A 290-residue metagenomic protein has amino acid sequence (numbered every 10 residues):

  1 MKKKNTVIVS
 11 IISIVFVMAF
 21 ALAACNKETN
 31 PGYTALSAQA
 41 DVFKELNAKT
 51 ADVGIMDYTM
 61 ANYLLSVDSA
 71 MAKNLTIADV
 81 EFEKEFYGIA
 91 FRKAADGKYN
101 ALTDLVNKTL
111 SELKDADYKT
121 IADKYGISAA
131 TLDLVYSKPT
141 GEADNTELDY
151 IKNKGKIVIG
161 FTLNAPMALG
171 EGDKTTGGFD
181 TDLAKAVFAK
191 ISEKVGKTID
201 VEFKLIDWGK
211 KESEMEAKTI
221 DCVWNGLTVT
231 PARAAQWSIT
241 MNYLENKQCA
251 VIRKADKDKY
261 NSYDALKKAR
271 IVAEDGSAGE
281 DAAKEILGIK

Functional and structural regions predicted by a protein language model:
N5-N26: Sec-dependent N-terminal signal peptides of Gram-positive bacterial secreted proteins and lipoproteins
A23, E28-F43, Y58-N62, L163-P166 (+3 more regions): Bilobed "Venus flytrap"/periplasmic-binding protein-like clamshell domains and structurally analogous long
N26, E83-Y136, T181-K190, K254-K257 (+2 more regions): Extended ligand-binding regions for polar small-molecule ligands
Y33-Q39, E45, D57, T120 (+1 more regions): Extracytoplasmic small-molecule ligand-binding "clamshell" domains of the periplasmic binding protein/Venus flytrap
A51, R92, D96, K108 (+4 more regions): Second-shell loop/turn segments in exported
S66, K73-K84, N164, K185 (+1 more regions): Acidic, polar ligand-binding/catalytic clefts
G88-A90, V158, C249-V251: Residues embedded in well-ordered beta-strands
K98-Y99, P166-E171, A232, E280-D281: Short, solvent-exposed loop/turn elements at domain surfaces
